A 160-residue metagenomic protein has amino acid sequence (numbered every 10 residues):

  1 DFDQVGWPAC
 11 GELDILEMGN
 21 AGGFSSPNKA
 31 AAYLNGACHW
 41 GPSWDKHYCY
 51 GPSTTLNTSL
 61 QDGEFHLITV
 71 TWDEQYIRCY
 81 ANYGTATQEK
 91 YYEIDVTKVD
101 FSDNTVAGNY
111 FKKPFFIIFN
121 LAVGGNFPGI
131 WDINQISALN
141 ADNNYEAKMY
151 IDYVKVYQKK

Functional and structural regions predicted by a protein language model:
D1-K160: GH16 jelly-roll
